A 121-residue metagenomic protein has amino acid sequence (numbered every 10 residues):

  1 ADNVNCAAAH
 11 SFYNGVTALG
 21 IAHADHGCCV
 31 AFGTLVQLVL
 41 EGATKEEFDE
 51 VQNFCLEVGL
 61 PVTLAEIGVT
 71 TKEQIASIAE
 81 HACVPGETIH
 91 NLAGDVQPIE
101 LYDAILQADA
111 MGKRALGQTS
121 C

Functional and structural regions predicted by a protein language model:
A1-E57: Active-site segments that bind and position negatively charged phosphate/pyrophosphate groups
A43-C121: C-terminal charged capping/lid subdomain of soluble metabolic enzymes
